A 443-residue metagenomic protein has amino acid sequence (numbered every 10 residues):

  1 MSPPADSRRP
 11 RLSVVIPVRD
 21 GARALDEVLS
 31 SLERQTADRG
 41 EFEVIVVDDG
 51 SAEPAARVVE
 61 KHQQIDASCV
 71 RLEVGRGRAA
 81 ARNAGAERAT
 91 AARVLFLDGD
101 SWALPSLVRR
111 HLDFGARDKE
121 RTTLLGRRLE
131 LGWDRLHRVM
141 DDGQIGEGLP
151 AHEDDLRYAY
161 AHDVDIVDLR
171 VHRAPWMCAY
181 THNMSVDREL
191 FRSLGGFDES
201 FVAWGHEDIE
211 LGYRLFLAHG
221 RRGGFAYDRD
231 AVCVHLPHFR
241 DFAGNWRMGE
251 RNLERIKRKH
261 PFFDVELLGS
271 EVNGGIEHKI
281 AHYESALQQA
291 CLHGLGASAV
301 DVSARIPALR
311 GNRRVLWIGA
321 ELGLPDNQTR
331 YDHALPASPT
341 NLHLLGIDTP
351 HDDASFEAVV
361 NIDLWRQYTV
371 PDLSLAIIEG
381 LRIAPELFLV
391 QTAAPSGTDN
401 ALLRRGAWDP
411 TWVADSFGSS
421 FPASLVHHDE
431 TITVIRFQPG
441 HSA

Functional and structural regions predicted by a protein language model:
S30-E41: Short, acidic, metal-binding catalytic loop of nucleotide-sugar glycosyltransferases
S31, D48-R57, V74, S101 (+1 more regions): A conserved acidic beta->alpha catalytic loop
L72-A89: Glycine-rich, basic loop-to-helix element that forms the pyrophosphate-binding segment of sugar-nucleotide handling
V94: Short aromatic/hydrophobic "clamp" motif used to bind/position activated sugar donors
S106-H152, R221-R222: Conserved donor NDP-sugar-binding/catalytic core segment of glycosyltransferases
E130-L131, G224-G244, R255-I256: Active-site donor/metal-binding and catalytic loop motifs of nucleotide-sugar-dependent glycosylation enzymes
Q144-W176: Short, flexible, basic/aromatic active-site loop/helix in glycosyltransferases
M184-V186, L190-G195, V202-R229: A short, conserved alpha-helix in the catalytic core of glycosyltransferases
